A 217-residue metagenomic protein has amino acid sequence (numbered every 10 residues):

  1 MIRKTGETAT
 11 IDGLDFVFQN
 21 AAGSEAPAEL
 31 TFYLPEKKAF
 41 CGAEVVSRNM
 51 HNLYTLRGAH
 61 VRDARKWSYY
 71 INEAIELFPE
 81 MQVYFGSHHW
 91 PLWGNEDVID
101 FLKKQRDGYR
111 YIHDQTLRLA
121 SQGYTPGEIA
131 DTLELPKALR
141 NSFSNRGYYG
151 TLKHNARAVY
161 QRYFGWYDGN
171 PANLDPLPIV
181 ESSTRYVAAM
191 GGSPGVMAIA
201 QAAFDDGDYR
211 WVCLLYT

Functional and structural regions predicted by a protein language model:
I2-T5: Short acidic-hydrophobic, aromatic-tinged amphipathic segments that line or gate anion-handling sites
T8-T10, D15-Q122: Metallo-beta-lactamase
G42, G86, A200-A203, V212-C213: Small-side-chain structural scaffolding
I99, K103-K104, R110-G195, Q201-W211: Hard-cation-handling environments
Y216-T217: Conserved small/polar residues in nucleotide/adenosyl-binding loops
